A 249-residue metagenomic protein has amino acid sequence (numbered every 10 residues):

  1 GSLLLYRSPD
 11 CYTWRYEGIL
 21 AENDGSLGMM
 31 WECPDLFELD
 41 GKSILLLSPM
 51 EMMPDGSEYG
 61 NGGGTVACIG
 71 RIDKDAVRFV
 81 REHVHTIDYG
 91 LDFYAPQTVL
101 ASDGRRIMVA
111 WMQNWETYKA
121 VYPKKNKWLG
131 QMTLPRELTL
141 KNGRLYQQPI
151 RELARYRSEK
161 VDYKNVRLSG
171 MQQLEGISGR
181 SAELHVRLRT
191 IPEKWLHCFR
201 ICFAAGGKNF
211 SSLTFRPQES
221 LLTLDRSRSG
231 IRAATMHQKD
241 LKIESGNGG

Functional and structural regions predicted by a protein language model:
G1-Y6, Y16-I19, C33-F37, K42-P54 (+1 more regions): Hydrophobic core segments of beta-strands in well-ordered, beta-rich domains
S2-L4, M53-I69: Structural motif
S8-Y16, K74-R78: Asp-box/BNR beta-propeller loop motif
I19-N23, V84-T86: Short loop/turn motifs that cap or connect beta-strands within the blades of beta-propeller-type repeat domains
G25-W31, Y89-D92: Short glycine-/Asp-/Thr-/Trp-enriched loop segments that recur within the blades of beta-propeller repeat domains
E32-D35, Y94-Q97: Beta-propeller and closely related beta-sheet repeat lectin domains
P34, M52, G60-G63, P123-N126: Short secondary-structure boundary/capping segments
V66-L91, Q97-G249: Beta-rich accessory regions
